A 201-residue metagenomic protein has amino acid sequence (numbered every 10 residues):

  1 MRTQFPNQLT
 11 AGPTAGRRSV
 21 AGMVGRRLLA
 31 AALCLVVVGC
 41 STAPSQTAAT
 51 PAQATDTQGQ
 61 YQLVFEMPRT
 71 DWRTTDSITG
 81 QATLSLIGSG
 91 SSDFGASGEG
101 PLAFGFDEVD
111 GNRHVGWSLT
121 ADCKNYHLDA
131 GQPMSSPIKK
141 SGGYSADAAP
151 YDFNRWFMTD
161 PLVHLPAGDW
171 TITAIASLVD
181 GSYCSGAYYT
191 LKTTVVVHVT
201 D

Functional and structural regions predicted by a protein language model:
Q4-L29: Bacterial N-terminal signal peptides that target proteins for export
V37-G39: C-terminal motif of bacterial Sec signal peptides marking the signal peptidase cleavage site
S41-P44: Bacterial signal peptide processing site
T50-W72: Low-complexity, acidic Ser/Thr/Pro/Gly-rich terminal tails and inter-domain linkers that flank the onset of structured
D76-G80: Structural beta-strand segments of beta-rich domains
L84-S89: Asparagine-centered strand-capping/turn motif at beta-strand->loop junctions
G95-R113: Short acidic, flexible loop segments centered on an aromatic residue
D107-D201: Extended, well-structured beta-strand/loop surface patches that form recognition or cofactor-anchoring regions within
